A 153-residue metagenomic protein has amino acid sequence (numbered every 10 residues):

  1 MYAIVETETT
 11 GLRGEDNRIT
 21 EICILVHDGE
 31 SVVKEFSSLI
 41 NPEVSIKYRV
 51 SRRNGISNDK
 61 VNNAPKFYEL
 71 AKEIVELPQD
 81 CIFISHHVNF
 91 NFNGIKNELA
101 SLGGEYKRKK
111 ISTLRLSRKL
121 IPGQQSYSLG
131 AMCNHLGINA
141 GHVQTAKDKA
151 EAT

Functional and structural regions predicted by a protein language model:
M1-K109, P122-Q144: Conserved non-catalytic scaffold segment of RNase H-like nuclease domains
R108-R118: A short, structured active-site edge motif that brings together acidic residues
R115, Y127-A131, E151: Residues on a specific face of well-ordered alpha-helices
T145-T153: Acidic, divalent-metal-coordinating active-site segment for phosphoryl/phosphodiester hydrolysis, typified by short
